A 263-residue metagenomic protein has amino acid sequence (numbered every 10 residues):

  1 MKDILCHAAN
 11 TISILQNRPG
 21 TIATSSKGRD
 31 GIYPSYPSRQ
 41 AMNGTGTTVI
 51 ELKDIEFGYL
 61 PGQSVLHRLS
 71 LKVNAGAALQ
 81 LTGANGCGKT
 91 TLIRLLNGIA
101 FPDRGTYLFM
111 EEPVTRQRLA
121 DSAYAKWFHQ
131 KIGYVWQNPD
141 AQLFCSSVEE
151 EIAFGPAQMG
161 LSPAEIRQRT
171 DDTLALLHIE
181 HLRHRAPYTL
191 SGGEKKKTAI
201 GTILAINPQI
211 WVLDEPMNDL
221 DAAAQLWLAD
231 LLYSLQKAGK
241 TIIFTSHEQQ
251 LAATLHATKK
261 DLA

Functional and structural regions predicted by a protein language model:
G44-L52, E56-R68, P163: A short, flexible loop at the N-terminus of ABC-type nucleotide-binding domains that lies
T82-A84: The feature captures the beta-strand-to-loop junction immediately N-terminal to the Walker
N97: Helix-to-loop junction immediately C-terminal to a conserved catalytic motif
G105-Q117, F128: Conserved ABC transporter NBD signature motif
A164-L182: Conserved ABC ATPase "signature" region
A186-L190, E194: Conserved ABC ATPase signature
W211-E215: Catalytic Walker B motif of ABC-type/P-loop ATPase nucleotide-binding domains
